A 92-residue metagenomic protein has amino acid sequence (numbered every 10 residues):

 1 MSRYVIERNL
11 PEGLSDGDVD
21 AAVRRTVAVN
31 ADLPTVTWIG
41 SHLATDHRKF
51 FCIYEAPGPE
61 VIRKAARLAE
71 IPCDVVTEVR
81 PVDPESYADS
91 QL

Functional and structural regions predicted by a protein language model:
M1-D32, A44, P81-L92: Short S/T/G/P-rich N-terminal loop/turn motif that feeds into the first structured element of a domain
Y4-R8, I39-A65: Short, well-ordered beta-strand segments in beta-rich or mixed alpha/beta enzyme and ligand-binding folds
T26, N30, P34, A56 (+1 more regions): Generic helix-packing signal
T35-S41, V75: A short linear hydrophobic-aromatic micro-motif
F50-I53, D74-V76, E85-L92: Short amphipathic alpha-helical patches
A56-V82: An amphipathic, aromatic/His-enriched active-site/gating alpha helix that lines ligand/cofactor pockets
